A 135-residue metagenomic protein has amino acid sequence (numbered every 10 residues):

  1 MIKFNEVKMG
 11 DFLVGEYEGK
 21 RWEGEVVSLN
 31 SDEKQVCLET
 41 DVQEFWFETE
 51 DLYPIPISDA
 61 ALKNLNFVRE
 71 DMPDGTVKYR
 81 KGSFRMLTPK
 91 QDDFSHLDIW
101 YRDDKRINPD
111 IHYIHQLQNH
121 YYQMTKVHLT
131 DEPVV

Functional and structural regions predicted by a protein language model:
F12, G19-D32, V36: Short beta-strand-centered aromatic/proline hotspots
L13-K20, D59-L62, E70-D71, T76-K81: Short, solvent-exposed secondary-structure boundary motifs
V26-L29, V68-E70, P89: Short, exposed beta-strand/loop patches in secreted or surface proteins that constitute
D41-V42, W46, D71-H112: Acidic, low-complexity, intrinsically disordered interaction modules
V42-D71, N108-M124, D131-P133: Intrinsically disordered, low-complexity, charged/polar segments
